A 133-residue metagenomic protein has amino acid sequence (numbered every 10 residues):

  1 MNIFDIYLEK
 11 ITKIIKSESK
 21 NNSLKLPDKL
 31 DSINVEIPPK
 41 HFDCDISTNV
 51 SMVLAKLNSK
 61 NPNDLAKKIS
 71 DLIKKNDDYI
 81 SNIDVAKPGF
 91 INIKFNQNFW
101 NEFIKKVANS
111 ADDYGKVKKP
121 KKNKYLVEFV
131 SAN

Functional and structural regions predicted by a protein language model:
M1-P120: N-terminal alpha-helical targeting/anchoring segments
P120-N133: Residues forming anionic-ligand binding surfaces in small-molecule and nucleic-acid pockets of primarily soluble enzymes
